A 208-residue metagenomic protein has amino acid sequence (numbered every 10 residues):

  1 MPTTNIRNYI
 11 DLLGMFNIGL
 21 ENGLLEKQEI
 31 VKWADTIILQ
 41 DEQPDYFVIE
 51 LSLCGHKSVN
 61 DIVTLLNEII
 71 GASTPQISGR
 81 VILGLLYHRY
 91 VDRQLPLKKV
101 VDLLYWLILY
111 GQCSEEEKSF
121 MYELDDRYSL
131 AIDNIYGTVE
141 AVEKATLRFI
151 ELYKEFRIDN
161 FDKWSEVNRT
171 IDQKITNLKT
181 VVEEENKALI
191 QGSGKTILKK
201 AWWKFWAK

Functional and structural regions predicted by a protein language model:
M1-K208: Acidic, Ser/Pro/Thr-rich low-complexity regulatory regions and the short amphipathic helical interaction modules they
